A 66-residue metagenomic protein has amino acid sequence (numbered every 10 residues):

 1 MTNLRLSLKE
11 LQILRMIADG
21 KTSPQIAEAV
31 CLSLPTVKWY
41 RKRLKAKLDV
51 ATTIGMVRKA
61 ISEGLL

Functional and structural regions predicted by a protein language model:
M1-L34: Helix-turn-helix DNA-binding segment
L11-R15, K45, V57: Hydrophobic residues on short alpha-helical segments
T22-G55: Recognition helix of helix-turn-helix DNA-binding domains
T53-E63: Short, basic, alpha-helical segments at the C-terminal edge of helix-turn-helix-like DNA-binding modules
